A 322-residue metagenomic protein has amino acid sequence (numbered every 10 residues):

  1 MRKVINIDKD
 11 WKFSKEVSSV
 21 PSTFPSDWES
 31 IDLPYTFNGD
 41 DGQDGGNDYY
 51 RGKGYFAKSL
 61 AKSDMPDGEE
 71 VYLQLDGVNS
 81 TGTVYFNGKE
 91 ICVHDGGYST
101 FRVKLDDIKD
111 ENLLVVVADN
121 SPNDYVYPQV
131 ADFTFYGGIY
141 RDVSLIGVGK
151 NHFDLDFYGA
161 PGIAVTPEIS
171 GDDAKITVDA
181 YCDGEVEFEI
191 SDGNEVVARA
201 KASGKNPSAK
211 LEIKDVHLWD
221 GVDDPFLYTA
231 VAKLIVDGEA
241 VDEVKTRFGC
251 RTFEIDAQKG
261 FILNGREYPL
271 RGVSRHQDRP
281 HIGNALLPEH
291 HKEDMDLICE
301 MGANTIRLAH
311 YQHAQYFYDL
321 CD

Functional and structural regions predicted by a protein language model:
M1-Q315, L320: Secreted/periplasmic carbohydrate-active enzymes, especially glycoside hydrolases
